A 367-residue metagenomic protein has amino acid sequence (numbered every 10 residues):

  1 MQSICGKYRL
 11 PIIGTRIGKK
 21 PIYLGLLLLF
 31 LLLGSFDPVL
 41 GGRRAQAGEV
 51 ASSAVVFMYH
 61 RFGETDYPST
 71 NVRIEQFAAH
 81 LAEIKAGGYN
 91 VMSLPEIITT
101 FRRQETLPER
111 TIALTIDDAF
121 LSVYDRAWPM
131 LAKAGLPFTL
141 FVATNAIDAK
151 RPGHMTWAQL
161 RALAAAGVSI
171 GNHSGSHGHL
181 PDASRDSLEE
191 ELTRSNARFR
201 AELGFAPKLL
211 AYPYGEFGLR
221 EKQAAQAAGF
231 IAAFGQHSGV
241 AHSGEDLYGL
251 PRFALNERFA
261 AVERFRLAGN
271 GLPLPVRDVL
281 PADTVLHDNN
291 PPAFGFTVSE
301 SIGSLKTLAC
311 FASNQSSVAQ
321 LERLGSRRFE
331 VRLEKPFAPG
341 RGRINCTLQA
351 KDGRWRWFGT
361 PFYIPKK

Functional and structural regions predicted by a protein language model:
Q2-R110, D125, P129-F138, T144-M155 (+1 more regions): Terminal accessory/targeting
G48, G239-H242: A general structural signal for short secondary-structure junctions and capping/turn motifs
S52-N71, G87-N90, T100-R103, L107-I112 (+3 more regions): Metal-dependent polysaccharide deacetylase catalytic core of the NodB/CE4 family, i.e., the active-site-bearing domain
I116, F230-G239: Acidic, His- and aromatic-enriched active-site or binding-groove loops in soluble protein domains that engage sugars
Y214, H237, K366: Active-site proximal loops enriched in glycine and acidic residues that flank catalytic Cys/His/Asp and coordinate
